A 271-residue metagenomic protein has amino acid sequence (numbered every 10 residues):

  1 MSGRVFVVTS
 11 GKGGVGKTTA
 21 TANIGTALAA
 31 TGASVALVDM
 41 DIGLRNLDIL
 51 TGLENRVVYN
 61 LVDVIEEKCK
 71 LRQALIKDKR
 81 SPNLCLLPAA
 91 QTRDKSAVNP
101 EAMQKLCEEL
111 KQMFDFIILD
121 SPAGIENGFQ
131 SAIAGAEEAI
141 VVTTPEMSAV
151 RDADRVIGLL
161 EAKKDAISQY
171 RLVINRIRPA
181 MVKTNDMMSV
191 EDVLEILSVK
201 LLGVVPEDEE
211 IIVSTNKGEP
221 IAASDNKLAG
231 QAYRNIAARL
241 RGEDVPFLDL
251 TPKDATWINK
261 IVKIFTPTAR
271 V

Functional and structural regions predicted by a protein language model:
M1-G3: Phosphate-binding P-loop
V5, L86, L201-V204: Conserved beta-strand scaffold positions in the cores of enzyme catalytic domains, especially in NTP/NDP-utilizing
V5-K70, F116: Walker A/P-loop NTP-binding active-site region of P-loop NTPases, recognizing the glycine-rich GxxxxGKT/S
S10, D39, P88-Q91, S121 (+1 more regions): Flexible glycine-/small-residue-rich
G13, T18, V64, L87 (+4 more regions): Residue-level signature of catalytic and energy-coupling elements of molecular machines, predominantly ATP/GTP-dependent
M40-Q112, T215-N216, A222: P-loop/Walker-type NTP enzyme "switch/lid" segment
E101, K105, E109-Q112, F116 (+2 more regions): Conserved catalytic-core segment of NTP-binding enzymes
A162, A166-V271: C-terminal lobe/tail of nucleotide-utilizing enzymes
